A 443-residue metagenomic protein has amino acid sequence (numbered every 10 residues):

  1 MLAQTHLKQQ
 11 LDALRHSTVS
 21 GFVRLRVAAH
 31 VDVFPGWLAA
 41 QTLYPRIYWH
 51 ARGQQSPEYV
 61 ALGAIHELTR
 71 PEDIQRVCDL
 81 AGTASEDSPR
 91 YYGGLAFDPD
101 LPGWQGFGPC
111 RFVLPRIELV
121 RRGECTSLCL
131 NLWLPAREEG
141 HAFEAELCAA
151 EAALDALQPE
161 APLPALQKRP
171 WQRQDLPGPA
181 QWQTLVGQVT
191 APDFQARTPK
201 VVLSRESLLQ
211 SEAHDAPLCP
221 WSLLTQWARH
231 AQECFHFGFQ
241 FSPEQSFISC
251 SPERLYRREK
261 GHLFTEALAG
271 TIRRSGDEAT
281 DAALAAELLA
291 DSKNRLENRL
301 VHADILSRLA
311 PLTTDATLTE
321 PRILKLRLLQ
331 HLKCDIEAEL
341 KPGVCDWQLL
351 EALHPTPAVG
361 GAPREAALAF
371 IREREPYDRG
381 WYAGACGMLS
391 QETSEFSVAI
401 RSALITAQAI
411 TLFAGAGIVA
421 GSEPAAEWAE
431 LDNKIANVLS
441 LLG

Functional and structural regions predicted by a protein language model:
M1-A3, G123-L157, C250, R254-Q330 (+1 more regions): Cytosolic ligand/metal-binding cores
M1-E67: An N-terminal JmjN-like helical accessory module and its immediate linker preceding a catalytic domain
A51, Y59-A61, I65, E86 (+4 more regions): An anion-binding catalytic pocket shared by soluble metabolic enzymes
I74-E206, L312-T314, G443: Non-catalytic accessory segments adjacent to catalytic cores
G93, L119, A196, Y256 (+4 more regions): A residue-level signal for conserved active-site and pocket-lining positions in enzyme catalytic cores
A161-R254, N298-V301, I305, L312 (+3 more regions): Active-site pocket-lining segments that scaffold enzyme catalytic pockets across diverse folds
Q188, P192, Q226, E287 (+8 more regions): Generic, well-ordered alpha-helical scaffold segments in large soluble proteins
I336-G443: Conserved hydrophobic core element of enzyme catalytic domains
